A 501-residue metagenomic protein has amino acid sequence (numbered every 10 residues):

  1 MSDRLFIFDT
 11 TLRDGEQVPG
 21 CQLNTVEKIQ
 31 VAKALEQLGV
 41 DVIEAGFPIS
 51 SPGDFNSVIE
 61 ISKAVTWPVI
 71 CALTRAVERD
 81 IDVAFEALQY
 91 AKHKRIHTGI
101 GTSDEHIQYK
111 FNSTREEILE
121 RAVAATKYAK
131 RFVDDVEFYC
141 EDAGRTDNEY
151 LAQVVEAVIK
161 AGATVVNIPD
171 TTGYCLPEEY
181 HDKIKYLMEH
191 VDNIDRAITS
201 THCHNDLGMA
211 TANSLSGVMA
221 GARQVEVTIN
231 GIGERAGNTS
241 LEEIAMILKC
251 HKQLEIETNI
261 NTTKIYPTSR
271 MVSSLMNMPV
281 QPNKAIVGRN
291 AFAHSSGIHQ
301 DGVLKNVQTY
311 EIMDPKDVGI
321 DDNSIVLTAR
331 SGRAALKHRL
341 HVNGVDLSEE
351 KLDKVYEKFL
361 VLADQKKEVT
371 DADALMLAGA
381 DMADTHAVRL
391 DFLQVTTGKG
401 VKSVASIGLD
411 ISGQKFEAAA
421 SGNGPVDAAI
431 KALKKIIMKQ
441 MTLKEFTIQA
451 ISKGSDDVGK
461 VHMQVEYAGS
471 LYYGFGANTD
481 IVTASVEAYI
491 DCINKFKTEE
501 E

Functional and structural regions predicted by a protein language model:
R4-L5, T11, M246, Q253-A419 (+1 more regions): A mid-to-C-terminal "edge-of-domain" accessory segment
L5-I7, Q17-V42, F55-A64, E78-T199 (+1 more regions): Alpha/beta enzyme core
D14, V18-P19, F47-P52, S103-E105 (+5 more regions): Short, small-residue-enriched loops and turns at beta-alpha junctions that line or gate enzyme active sites
Q17, Q22, Q30-V31, E368-Y472 (+2 more regions): Non-catalytic terminal/interface segments that mediate subunit docking, oligomerization, and allosteric communication
L38, A64, A87, A91 (+13 more regions): Change "in soluble alpha/beta enzymes" to "in soluble alpha/beta proteins
W67, P169-T171, E226-E234, K249-T258 (+3 more regions): Short beta-alpha connecting loops at secondary-structure transitions that line or flank enzyme active sites
C175, D182-K305: Catalytic alpha/beta core domains of metabolic enzymes, predominantly
Y473-F475, T498-E501: Long, contiguous binding/interaction regions
